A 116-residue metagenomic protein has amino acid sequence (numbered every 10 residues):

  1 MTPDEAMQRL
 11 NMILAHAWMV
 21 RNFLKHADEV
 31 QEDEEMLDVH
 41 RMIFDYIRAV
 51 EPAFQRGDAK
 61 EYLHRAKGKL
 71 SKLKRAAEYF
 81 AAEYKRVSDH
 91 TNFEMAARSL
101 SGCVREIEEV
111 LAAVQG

Functional and structural regions predicted by a protein language model:
M1, E5-Q8, F54, E61 (+1 more regions): Primarily heptad-repeat coiled-coil rod domains in cytosolic scaffolding/tethering proteins
M1-I47: Short terminal alpha-helical segments
A6, A59, A66, R86-D89 (+1 more regions): Amphipathic alpha-helical coiled-coil segments and their boundaries
R9-H16, R65-R75: Short amphipathic alpha-helical heptad-repeat segments
W18, N22-K25, F44, R48-E51 (+3 more regions): Alpha-helical repeat scaffolds in large eukaryotic proteins
E34-R41, H64-K67, H90-R98: Short, charged, amphipathic alpha-helical segments
R48-A66, E83: Short, solvent-exposed, charged loop/turn and helix-capping segments that join or cap alpha-helices on peripheral
A77-G116: Amphipathic alpha-helical binding modules
